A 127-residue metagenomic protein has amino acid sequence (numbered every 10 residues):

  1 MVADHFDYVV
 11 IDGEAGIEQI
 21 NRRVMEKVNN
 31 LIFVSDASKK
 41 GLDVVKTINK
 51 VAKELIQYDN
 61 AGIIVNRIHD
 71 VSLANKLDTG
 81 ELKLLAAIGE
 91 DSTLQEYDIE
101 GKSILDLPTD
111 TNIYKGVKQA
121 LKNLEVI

Functional and structural regions predicted by a protein language model:
M1-E90, E96: Conserved catalytic-core segment of NTP-binding enzymes
V45, Y114-V117: A general structural signal for well-ordered alpha-helical segments in protein cores
D98-K115: C-terminal boundary of histidine-terminating zinc-finger modules
G116-I127: C-terminal alpha-helix
